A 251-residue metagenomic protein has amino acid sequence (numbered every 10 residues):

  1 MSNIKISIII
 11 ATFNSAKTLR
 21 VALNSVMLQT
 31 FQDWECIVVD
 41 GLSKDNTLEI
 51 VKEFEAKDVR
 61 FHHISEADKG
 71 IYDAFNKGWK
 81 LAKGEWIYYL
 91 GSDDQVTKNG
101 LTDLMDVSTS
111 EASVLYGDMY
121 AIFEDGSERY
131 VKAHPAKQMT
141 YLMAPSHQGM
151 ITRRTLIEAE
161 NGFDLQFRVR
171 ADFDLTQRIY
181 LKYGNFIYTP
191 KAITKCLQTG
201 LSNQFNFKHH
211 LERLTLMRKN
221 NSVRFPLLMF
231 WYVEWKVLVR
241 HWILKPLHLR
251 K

Functional and structural regions predicted by a protein language model:
M1-L28: N-proximal low-complexity "stem/linker" segments adjacent to membrane-targeting elements
I4-S7, E35, D174: Cell-envelope/extracellular polymer assembly enzymes that use nucleotide-activated donors
Q32, D40-E49, G91: A conserved acidic beta->alpha catalytic loop
W34-L42, I64-A67: Short beta-strand/loop segment that forms part of the nucleotide-sugar
S65-A82: Glycine-rich, basic loop-to-helix element that forms the pyrophosphate-binding segment of sugar-nucleotide handling
I87: Short aromatic/hydrophobic "clamp" motif used to bind/position activated sugar donors
Q95, N99-R129: Conserved donor NDP-sugar-binding/catalytic core segment of glycosyltransferases
H134-L216: Conserved nucleotide-sugar donor-binding catalytic segment
